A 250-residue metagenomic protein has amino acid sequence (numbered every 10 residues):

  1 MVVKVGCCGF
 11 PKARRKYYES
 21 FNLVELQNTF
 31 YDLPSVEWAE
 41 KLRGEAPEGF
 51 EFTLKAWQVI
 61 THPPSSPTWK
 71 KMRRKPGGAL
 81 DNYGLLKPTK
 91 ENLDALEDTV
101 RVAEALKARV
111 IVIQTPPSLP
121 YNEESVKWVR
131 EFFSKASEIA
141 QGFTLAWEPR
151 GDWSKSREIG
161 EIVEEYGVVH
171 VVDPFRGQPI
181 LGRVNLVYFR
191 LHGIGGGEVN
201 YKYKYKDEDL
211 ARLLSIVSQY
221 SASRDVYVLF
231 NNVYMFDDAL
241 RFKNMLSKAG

Functional and structural regions predicted by a protein language model:
M1-G250: Residues lining hydrophobic/aromatic ligand-binding pockets adjacent to catalytic sites
